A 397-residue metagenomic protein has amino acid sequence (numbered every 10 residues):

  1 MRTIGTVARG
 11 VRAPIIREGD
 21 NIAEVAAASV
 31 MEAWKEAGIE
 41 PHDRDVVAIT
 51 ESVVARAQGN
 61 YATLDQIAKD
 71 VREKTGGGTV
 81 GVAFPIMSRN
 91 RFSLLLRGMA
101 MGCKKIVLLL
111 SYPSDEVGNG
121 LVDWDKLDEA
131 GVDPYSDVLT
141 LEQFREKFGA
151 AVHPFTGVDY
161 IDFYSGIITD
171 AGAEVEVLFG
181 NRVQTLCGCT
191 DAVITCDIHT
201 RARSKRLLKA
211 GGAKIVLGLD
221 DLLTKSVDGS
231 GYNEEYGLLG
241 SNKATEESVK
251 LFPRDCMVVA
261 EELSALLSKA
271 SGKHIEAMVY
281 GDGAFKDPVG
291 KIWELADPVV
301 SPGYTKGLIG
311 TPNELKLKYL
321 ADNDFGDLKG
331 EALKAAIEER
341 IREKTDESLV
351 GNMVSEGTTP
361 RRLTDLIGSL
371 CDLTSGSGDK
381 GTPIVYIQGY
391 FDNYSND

Functional and structural regions predicted by a protein language model:
M1-D43, S52-D397: Conserved mixed alpha/beta catalytic, RNA-binding, or beta-rich assembly cores of soluble enzyme, regulatory
